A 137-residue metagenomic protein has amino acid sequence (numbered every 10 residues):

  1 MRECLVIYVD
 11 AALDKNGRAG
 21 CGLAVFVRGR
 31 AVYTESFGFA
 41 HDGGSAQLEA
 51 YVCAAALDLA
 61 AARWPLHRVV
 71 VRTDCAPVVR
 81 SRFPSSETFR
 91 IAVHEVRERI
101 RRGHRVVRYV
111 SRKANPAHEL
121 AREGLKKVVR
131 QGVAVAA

Functional and structural regions predicted by a protein language model:
M1, K127, Q131-A137: Short intrinsically disordered terminal tails
M1-Q47, D58-A60: RNase H-like nuclease fold core
A12-N16, A54-R122, K127-V129: RNase H catalytic domain
F37-H41, I100-H104, A137: Short C-terminal domain-edge/linker segments immediately following a structured domain
G43-S45, P116, Q131: A generic structural micro-environment signature that highlights single residues at secondary-structure boundaries
